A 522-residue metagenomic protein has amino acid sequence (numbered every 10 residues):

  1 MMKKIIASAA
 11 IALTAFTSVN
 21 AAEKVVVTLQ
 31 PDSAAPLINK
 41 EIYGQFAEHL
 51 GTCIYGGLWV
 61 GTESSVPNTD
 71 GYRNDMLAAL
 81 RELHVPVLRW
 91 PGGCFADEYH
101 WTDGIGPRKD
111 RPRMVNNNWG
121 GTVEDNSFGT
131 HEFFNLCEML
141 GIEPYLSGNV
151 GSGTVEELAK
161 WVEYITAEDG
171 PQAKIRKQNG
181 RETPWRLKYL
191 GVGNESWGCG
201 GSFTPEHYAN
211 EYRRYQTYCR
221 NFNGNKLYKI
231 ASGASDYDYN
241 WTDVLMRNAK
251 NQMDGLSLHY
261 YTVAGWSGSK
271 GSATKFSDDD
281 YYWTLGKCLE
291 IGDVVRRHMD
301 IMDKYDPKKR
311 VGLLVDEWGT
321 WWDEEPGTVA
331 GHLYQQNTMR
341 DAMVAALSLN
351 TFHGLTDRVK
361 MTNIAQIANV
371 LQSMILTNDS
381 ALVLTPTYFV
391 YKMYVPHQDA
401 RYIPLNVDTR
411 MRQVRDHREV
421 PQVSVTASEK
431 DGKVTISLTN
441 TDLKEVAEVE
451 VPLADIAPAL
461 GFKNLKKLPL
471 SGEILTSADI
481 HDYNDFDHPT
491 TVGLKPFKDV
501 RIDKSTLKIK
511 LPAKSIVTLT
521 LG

Functional and structural regions predicted by a protein language model:
M1-E23: Bacterial Sec-dependent N-terminal signal peptides
A21-G255, C288-E324, T328-G522: Non-catalytic accessory regions flanking glycosidase/transglycosidase catalytic cores in CAZymes
L258: Histidine-centered catalytic micro-motifs
Y261-Y282, T328: Active-site His/acidic residue clusters
